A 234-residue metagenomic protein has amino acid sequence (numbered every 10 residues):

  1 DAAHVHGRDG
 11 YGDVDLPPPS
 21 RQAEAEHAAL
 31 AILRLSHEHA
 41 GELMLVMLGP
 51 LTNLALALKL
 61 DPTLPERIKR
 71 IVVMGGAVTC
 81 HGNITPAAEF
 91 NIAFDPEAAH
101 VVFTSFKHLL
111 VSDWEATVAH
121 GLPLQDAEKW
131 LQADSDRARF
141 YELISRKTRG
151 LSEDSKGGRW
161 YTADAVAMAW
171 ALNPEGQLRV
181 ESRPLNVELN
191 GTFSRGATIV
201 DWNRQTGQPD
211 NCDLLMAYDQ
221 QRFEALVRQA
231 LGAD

Functional and structural regions predicted by a protein language model:
D1: Noncatalytic, basic helical substrate-engagement surface that gates or grips nucleic-acid strands
V5-D15, I144, Q205: Short, basic/glycine-rich phosphate-binding loops at helix/coil junctions that contact nucleotide phosphates
D9, D13-A119, L124: Active-site histidine-anchored catalytic micro-motif
A93-E97, L110-D234: Conformational coupling and interaction surfaces
